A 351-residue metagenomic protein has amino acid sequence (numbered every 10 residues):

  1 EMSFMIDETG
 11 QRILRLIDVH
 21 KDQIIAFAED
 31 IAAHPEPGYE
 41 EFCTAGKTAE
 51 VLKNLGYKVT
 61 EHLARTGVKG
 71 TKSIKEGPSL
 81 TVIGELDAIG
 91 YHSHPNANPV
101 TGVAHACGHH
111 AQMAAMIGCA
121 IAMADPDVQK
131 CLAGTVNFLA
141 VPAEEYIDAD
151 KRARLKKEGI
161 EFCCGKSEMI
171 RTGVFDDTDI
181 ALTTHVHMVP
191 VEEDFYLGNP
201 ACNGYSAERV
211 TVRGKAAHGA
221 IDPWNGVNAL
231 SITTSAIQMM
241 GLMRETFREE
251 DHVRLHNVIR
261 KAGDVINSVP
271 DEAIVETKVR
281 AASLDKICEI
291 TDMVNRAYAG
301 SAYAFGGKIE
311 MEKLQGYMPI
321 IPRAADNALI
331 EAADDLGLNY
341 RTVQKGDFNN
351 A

Functional and structural regions predicted by a protein language model:
S3-A106, H110-N137: Acidic/His- and Gly-rich active-site-bordering loop/insert found across diverse amide/peptide-bond hydrolases
I6, G10-I13, I17-I24, E41-A45 (+10 more regions): Generic structural signal for well-ordered, non-membrane alpha-helical segments in soluble metabolic enzymes
H20, H34, L55, I89 (+10 more regions): Change "in soluble alpha/beta enzymes" to "in soluble alpha/beta proteins
I25, G46-A49, I117-A124, K166-R171 (+5 more regions): Predominant activation on well-ordered alpha-helical scaffold segments within soluble catalytic domains
T81, N137-L139, H256, E310: A structural signal for isolated positions on well-ordered beta-strands in alpha/beta enzyme cores
H94-A104, H110-A111, P126, K130-R254 (+1 more regions): Histidine/acidic-residue-rich, glycine-tolerant segments that coordinate divalent metal ions
S231-A351: Metal-dependent amide/peptide-bond hydrolase catalytic core, centered on the "pita-bread" metallohydrolase fold
